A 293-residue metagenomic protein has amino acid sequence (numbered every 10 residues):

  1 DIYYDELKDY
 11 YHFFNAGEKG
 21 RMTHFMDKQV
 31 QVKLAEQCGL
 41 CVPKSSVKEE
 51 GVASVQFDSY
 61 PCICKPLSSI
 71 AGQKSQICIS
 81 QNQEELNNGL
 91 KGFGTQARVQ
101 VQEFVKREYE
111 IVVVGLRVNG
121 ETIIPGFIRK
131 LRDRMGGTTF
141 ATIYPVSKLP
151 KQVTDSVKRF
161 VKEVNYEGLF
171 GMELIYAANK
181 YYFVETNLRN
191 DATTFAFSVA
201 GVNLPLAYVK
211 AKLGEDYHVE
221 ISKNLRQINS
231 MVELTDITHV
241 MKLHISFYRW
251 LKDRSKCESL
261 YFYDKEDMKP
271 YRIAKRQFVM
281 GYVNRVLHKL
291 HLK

Functional and structural regions predicted by a protein language model:
D1-L7: N-terminal glycine-rich "phosphate-gripper" loop used for MgATP/nucleotide binding and carboxylate activation
D9-G17: Short hydrophobic/aromatic-enriched beta-strand-loop microsegments
R21-Q100, V118-E121, I143, K148-D155 (+1 more regions): Active-site nucleotide/adenylate-binding loops and adjacent lid/helix of ATP-dependent enzymes
C62, I123, Y182-E185: Protein kinase-like catalytic core scaffold
E84, K91, E103-N165, Y176 (+1 more regions): ATP-dependent carboxylate/phosphate-activation module, predominantly the ATP-grasp catalytic core and closely related
G168-F170: A structural supersecondary motif
K210-K293: Peripheral (often C-terminal) accessory segments that flank ATP-dependent C-N-forming ligase machineries
